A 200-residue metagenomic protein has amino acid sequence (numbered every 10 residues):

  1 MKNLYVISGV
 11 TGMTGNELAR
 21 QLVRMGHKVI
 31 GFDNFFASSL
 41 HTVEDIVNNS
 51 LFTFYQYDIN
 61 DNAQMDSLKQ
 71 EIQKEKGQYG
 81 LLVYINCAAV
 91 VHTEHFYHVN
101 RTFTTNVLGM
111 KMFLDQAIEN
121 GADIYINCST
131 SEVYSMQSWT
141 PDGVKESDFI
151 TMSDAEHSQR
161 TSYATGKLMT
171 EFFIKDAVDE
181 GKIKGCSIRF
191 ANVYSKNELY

Functional and structural regions predicted by a protein language model:
Y5-M25: N-terminal Rossmann NAD(P)H-binding glycine-rich loop of SDR-like oxidoreductase domains
H27-S38: Conserved glycine-rich Rossmann-like NAD(P)H-binding loop of the short-chain dehydrogenase/reductase
S38, N60, Y97, R101-M112 (+3 more regions): Glycine-rich NAD(P)-binding loop of the Rossmann-fold in SDR/ketoreductase-type enzymes
N48-N62: Rossmann-fold cofactor-recognition segment
I59-T105: NAD(P)H-binding glycine-rich loop region in Rossmannoid oxidoreductase-like domains and their noncatalytic homologs
Y84-N86, K111-T161: Conserved Rossmann-fold NAD(P)-dependent oxidoreductase catalytic core, especially the SDR/UDP-sugar
V133-S135, T161-S162, C186-Y200: Flexible, glycine-rich beta-alpha linker
E156-C186: Active-site Tyr-X1-5-Lys
